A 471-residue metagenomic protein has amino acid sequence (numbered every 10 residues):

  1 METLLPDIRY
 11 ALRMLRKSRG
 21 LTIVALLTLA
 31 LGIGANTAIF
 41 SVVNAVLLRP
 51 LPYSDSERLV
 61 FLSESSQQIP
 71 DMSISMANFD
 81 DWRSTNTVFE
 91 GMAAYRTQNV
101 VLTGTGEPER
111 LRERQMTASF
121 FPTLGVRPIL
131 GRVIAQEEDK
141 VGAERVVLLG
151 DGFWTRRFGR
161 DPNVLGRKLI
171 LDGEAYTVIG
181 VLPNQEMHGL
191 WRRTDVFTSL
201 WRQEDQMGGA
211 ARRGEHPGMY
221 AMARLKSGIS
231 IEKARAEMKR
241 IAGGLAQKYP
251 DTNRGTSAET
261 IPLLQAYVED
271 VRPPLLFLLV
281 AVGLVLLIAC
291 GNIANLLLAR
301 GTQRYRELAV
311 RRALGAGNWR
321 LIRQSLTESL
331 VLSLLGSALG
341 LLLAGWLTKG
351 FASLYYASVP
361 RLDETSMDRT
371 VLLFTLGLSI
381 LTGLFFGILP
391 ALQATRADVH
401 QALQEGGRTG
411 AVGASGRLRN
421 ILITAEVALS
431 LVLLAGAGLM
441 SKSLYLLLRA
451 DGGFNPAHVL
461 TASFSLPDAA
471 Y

Functional and structural regions predicted by a protein language model:
M1-T22, L263-V268, L296-R323, T327 (+1 more regions): Alpha-helical transmembrane segments of integral membrane proteins
G32, V280-C290, L381-F385, L431 (+1 more regions): Hydrophobic transmembrane alpha-helices
T37, S41, A45, D151-G152 (+4 more regions): Transmembrane alpha-helix boundary and packing residues in multipass membrane permease domains and related
F40, V331-A352, L434-A437: Hydrophobic alpha-helical transmembrane segments that constitute the membrane-spanning cores of multi-pass membrane
L51-N99, H216-M222, L447, D451-Y471: Membrane-proximal extracellular/periplasmic loop immediately following the first transmembrane helix
N99, R112-Q136, R145-L276, K349 (+4 more regions): Mid-to-C-terminal secondary-structure elements that act as membrane-proximal/extracytoplasmic interface segments
Y267-V285, T370-F374: N-terminal membrane-entry
